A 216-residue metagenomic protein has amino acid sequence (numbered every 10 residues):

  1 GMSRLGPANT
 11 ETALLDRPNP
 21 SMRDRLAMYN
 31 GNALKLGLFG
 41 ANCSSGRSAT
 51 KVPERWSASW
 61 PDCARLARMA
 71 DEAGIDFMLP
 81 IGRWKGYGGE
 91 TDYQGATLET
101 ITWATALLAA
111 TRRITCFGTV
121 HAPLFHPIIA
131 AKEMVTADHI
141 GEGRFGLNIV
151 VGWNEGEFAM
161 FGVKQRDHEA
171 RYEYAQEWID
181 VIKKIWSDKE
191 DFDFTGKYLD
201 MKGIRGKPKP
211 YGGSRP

Functional and structural regions predicted by a protein language model:
T10-A110, T195-K197, K207-P216: N-terminal beta1-alpha1-beta2 module of alpha/beta enzyme domains
P18-L34, H126-P216: Internal, glycine-rich beta/alpha segment that forms the wall or movable "lid" of small-molecule/cofactor binding
A41-C43, R83, H121-P123, V150-G152: Active-site beta-loop-alpha junctions enriched in small/polar residues
G46, Y87-G88, L124-H126, E155-E157: Generic structural signal for helix capping and beta-alpha/helix-loop junctions
E54-A58, D92-E99, F125, I129 (+1 more regions): Alpha-helix N-cap and loop-to-helix initiation/capping positions
M78, C116, F145-L147: Hydrophobic residues within beta-strands of alpha/beta enzymes
A110-G118: Conserved catalytic cysteine-centered active-site region of acyl-thioester-dependent Claisen-condensing enzymes
